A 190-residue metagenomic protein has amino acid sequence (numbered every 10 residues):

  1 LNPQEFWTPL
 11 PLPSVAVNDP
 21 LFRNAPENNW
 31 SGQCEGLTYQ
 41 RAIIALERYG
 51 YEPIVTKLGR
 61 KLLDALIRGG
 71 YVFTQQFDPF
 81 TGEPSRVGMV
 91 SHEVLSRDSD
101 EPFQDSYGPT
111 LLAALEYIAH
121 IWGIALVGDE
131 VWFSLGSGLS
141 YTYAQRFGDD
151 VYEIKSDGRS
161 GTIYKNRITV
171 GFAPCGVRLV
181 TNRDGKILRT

Functional and structural regions predicted by a protein language model:
L1-P3, E27-G148, G158-R159: C-terminal capping/lid segments that line or modulate ligand- or cofactor-binding pockets
P3-P9, G176, G185: Short, surface-exposed linear patches
W7-E35: Generic long, charged, amphipathic alpha-helical segments
P9-P11, F77, Y107, F172: Selective for proline/serine-rich intrinsically disordered segments in cytosolic/nuclear regulatory regions
P13-V15, T81, G176: Intrinsically disordered, low-complexity segments enriched in proline/serine/threonine
A16-V17, Y71, D78, F133 (+2 more regions): Generic preference for flexible, low-structure residues
F147, V151, K155-T190: C-terminal beta-sandwich/jelly-roll accessory domains of carbohydrate-active enzymes
